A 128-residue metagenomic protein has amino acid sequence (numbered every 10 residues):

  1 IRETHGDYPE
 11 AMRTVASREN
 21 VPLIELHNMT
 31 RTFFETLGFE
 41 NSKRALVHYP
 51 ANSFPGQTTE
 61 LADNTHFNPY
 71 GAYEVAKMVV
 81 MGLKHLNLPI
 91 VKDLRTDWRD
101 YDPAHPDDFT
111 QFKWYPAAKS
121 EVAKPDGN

Functional and structural regions predicted by a protein language model:
I1-H5, F34-S42: Short low-complexity, flexible loop/linker segments enriched in glycine and/or proline with clustered acidic
I1-M29: Substrate-gating cap/lid alpha-helix
N28-F33, M81: Solvent-exposed loop/turn segments at secondary-structure junctions within structured extracellular/periplasmic domains
F39-N128: Conserved catalytic region of serine esterases and O-acyltransferases that act on ester linkages in lipids
